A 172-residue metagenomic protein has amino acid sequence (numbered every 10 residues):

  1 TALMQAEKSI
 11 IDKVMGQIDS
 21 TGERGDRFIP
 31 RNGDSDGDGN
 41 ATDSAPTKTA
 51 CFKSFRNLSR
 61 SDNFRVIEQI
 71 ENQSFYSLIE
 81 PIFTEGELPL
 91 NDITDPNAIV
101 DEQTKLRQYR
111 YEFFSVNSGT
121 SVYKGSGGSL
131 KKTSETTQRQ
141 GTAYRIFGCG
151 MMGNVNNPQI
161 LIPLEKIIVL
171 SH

Functional and structural regions predicted by a protein language model:
T1-H172: Terminal alpha-helical segments
